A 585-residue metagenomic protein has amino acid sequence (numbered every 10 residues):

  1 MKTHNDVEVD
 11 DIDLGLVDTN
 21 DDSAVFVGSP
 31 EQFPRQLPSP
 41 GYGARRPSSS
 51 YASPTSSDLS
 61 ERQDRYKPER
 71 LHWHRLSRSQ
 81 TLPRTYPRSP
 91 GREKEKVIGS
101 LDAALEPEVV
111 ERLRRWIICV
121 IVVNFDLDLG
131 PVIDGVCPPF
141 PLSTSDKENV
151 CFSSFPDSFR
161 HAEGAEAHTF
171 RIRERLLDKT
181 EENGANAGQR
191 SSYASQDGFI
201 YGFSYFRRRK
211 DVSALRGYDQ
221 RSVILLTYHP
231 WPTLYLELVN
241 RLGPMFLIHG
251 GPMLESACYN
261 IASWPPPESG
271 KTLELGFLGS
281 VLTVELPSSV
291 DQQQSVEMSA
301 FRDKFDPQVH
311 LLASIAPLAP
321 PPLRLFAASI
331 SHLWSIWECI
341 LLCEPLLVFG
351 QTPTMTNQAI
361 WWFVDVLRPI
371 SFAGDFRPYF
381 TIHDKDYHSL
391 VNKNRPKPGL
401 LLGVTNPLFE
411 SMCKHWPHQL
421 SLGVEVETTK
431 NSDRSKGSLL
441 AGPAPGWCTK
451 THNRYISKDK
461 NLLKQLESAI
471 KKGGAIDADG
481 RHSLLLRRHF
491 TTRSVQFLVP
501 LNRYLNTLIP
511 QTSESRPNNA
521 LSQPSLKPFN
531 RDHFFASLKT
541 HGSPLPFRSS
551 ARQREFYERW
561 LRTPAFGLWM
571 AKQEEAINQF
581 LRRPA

Functional and structural regions predicted by a protein language model:
K2-A585: Acidic, Ser/Thr/Pro/Gly-enriched alpha-helical scaffold modules and adjacent low-complexity linkers in large eukaryotic
